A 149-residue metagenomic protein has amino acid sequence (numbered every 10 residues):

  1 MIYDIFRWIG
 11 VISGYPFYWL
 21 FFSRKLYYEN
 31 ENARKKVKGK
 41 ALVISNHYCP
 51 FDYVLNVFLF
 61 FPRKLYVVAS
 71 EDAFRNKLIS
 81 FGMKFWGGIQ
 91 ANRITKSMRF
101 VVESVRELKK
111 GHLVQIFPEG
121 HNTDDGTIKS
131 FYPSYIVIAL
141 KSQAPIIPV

Functional and structural regions predicted by a protein language model:
M1-L26: N-terminal membrane-anchoring alpha-helices
Y3, S23-V149: Soluble catalytic domains of membrane acyltransferases
